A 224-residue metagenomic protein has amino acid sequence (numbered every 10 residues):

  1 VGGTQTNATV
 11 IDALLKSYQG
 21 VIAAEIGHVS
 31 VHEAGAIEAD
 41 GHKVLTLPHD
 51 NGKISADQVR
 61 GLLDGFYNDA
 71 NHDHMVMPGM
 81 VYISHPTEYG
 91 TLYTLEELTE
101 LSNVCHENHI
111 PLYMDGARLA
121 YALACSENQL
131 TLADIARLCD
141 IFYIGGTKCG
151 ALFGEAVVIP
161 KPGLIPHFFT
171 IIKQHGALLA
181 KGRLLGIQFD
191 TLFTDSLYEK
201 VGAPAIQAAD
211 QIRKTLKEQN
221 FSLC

Functional and structural regions predicted by a protein language model:
V1-C224: Conserved PLP-enzyme active-site core in the AAT-like
